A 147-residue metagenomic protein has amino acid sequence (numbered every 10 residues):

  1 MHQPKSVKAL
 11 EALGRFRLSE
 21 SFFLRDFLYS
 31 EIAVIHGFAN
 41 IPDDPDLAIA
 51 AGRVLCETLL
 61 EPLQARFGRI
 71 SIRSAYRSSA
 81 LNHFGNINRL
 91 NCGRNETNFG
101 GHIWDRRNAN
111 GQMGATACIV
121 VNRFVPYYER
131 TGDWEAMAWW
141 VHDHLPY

Functional and structural regions predicted by a protein language model:
M1-P62, W139-P146: Extracytoplasmic cell-surface/polysaccharide-interacting catalytic and binding patches
F27, R69-S71, T116: Structural preference for beta-strand elements that scaffold enzyme active sites
A39-I49, E61, F67, R89-G93 (+2 more regions): Aromatic-rich, lipid-facing transmembrane alpha helices and their immediate juxtamembrane interface loops in integral
Q64-I87: Extended, low-complexity, intrinsically disordered C-terminal regulatory tails of eukaryotic serine/threonine kinases
A80-R106: Charged, often glycine-rich, active-site loop that binds/positions anionic groups
I103-Y147: Catalytic cores and adjacent binding grooves of peptidoglycan-active enzymes
